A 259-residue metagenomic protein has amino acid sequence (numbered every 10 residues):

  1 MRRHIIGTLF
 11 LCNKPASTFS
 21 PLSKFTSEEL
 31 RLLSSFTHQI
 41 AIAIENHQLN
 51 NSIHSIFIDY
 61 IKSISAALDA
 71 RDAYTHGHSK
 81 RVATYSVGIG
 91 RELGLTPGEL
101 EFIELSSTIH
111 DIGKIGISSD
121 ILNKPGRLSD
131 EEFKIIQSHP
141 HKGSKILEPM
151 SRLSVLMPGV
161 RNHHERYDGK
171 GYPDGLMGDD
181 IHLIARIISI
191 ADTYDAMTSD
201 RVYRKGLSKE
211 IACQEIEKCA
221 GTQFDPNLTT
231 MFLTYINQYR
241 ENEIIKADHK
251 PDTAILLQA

Functional and structural regions predicted by a protein language model:
M1-F19: Sensory-domain boundary capping and coupling elements
S17-S27, N51, S55-A259: Metal-dependent catalytic cores of enzymes that make or break cyclic nucleotides and related phosphoester linkages
L30-A41: Allosteric cytosolic regulatory segments
Q39-Q48, T234: Short, structured interface segments
